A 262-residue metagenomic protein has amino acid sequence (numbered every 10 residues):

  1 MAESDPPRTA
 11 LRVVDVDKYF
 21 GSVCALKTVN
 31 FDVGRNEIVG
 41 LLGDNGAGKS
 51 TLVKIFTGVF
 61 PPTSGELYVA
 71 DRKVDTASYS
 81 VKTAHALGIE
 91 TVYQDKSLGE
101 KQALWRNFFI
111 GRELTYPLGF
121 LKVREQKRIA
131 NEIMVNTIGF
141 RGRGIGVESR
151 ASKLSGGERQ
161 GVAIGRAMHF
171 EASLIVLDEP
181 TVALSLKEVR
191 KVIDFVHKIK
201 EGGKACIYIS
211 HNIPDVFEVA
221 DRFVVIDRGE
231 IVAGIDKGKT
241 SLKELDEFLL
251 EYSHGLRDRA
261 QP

Functional and structural regions predicted by a protein language model:
A2-P262: Glycine-rich phosphate-binding loops of nucleotide-dependent enzymes
